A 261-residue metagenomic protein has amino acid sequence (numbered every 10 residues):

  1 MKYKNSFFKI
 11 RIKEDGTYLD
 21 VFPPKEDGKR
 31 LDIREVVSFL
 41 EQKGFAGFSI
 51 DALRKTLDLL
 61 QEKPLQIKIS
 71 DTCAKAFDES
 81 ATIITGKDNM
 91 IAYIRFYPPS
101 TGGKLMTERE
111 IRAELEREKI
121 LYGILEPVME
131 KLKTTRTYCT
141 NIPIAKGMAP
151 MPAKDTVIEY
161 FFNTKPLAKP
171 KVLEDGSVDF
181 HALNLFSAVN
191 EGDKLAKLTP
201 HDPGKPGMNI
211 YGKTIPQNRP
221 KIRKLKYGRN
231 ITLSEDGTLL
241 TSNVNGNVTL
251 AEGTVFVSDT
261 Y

Functional and structural regions predicted by a protein language model:
M1-Y261: Long, low-complexity, mixed-charge
